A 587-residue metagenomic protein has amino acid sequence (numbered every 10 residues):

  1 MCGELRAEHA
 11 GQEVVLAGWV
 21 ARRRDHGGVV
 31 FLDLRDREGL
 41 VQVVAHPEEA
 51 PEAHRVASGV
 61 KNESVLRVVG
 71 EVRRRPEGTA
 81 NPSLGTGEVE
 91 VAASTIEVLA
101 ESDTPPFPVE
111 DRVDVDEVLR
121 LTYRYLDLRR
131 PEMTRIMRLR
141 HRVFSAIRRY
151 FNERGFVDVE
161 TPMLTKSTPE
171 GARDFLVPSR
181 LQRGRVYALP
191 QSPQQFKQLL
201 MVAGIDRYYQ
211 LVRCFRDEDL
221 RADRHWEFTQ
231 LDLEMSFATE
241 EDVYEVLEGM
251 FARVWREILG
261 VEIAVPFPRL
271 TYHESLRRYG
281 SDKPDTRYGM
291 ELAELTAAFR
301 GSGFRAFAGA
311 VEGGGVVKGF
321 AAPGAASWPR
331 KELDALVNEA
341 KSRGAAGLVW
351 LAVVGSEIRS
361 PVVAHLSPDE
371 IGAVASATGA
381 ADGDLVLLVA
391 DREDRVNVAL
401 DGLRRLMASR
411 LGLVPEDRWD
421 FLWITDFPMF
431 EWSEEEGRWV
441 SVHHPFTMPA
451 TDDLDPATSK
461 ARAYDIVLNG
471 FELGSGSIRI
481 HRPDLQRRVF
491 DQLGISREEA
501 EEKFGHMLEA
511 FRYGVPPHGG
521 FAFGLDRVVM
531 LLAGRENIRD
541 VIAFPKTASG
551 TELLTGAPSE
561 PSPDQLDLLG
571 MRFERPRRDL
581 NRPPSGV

Functional and structural regions predicted by a protein language model:
M1-V587: Class II aminoacyl-tRNA synthetase catalytic cores and aaRS-like
